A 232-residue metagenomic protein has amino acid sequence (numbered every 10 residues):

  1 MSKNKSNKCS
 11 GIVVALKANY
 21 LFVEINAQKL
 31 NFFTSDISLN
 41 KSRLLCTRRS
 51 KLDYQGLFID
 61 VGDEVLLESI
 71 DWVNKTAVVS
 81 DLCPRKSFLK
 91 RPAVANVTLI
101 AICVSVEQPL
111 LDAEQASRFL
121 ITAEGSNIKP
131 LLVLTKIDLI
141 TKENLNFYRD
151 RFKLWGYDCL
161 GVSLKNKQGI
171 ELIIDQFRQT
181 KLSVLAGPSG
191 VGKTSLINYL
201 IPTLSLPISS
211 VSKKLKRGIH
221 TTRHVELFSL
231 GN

Functional and structural regions predicted by a protein language model:
M1-A113: N-terminal accessory targeting/assembly segments
V13, G62, F177, L196 (+1 more regions): Conserved RecA-like P-loop NTPase ATPase core
V14, I121-E124, D138, D150-K153 (+4 more regions): Signal for well-folded cores of large energy- and translation-related assemblies
K51, K86, T203-N232: Switch I (effector-binding) loop of TRAFAC-class P-loop GTPase G-domains
V78, F88-L160: Conserved C-terminal guanine-recognition region of P-loop GTPase G domains, centered on the G4
L139-V191: Canonical P-loop GTPase G-domain recognition
L185, N198-P202, I208: Conserved ATP-binding TGD loop and adjacent catalytic N/P-domain core of P-type ATPases
S189, T194-S195, Y199: Walker A/P-loop
